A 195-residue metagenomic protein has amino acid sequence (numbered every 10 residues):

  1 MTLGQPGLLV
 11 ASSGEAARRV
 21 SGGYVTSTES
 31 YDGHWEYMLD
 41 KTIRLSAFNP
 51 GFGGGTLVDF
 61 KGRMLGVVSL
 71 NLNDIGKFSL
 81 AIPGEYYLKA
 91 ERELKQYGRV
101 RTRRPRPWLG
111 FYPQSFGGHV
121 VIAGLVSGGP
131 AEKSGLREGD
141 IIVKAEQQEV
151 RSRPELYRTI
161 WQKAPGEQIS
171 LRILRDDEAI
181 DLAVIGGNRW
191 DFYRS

Functional and structural regions predicted by a protein language model:
M1-T2, V58, L136, K163: Short, well-ordered loop/turn sites that connect or cap secondary structure elements
T2-P6, R18-Y31, M38-D40, E85-R92 (+1 more regions): Beta-strand/loop subdomains of soluble extracytoplasmic proteins
L3, L8-A16, F60, M64-G117 (+3 more regions): C-terminal cap/linker of serine protease catalytic domains
G4, L9, V25, L45 (+9 more regions): Terminal peptide-recognition signature
E15-G23, I75-K77, E149-L156, D181: Short, Lys/Arg- and Gly-enriched loop/turn segments at beta-strand edges
R19-G76, P107, S115, H119-A123: Active-site region of chymotrypsin-like
S46-G51, Q96-T159, L174, E178-S195: PDZ/PDZ-like groove recognition
E167-I169, I180: Exposed beta-strand face motif in extracellular beta-rich ectodomains
